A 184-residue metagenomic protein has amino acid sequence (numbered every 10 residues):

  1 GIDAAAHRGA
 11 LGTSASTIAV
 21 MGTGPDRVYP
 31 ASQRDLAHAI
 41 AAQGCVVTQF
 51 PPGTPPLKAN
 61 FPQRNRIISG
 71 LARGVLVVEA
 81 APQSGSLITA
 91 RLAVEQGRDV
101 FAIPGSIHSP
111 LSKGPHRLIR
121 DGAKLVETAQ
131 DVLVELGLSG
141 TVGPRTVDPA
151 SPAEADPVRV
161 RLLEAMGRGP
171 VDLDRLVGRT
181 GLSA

Functional and structural regions predicted by a protein language model:
G1-A184: Glycine-biased, small-residue-rich flexible motifs in mid-sequence functional cores and linkers
